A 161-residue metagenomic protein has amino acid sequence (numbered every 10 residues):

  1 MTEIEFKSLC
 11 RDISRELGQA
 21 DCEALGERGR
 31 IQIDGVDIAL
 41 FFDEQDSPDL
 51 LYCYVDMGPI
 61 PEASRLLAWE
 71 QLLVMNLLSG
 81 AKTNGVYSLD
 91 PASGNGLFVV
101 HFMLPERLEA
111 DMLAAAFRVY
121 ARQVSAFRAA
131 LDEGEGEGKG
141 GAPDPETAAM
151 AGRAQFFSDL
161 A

Functional and structural regions predicted by a protein language model:
M1-F41, Q45: Charge-rich, low-complexity N-terminal segments
M1-L9, A63-E70, M112, A116-V119 (+1 more regions): Short amphipathic alpha-helical segments
L40-I60: A short acidic-to-branched-hydrophobic micro-motif
D49-C53, S93-M103: Glycine-rich, often proline-containing surface loops adjacent to acidic residues and nearby aromatics that form
D56-G96: Short, internal acidic amphipathic alpha-helical interface segments that mediate docking to partner proteins
M57-P61, F102-E109: A generic structural motif
E106-G141: A contiguous, mid-protein "functional segment" used to position or interact with cofactors/ions or partner subunits
D132-A161: Short terminal or interdomain "cap/linker" segment that borders an active site or interface and mediates
